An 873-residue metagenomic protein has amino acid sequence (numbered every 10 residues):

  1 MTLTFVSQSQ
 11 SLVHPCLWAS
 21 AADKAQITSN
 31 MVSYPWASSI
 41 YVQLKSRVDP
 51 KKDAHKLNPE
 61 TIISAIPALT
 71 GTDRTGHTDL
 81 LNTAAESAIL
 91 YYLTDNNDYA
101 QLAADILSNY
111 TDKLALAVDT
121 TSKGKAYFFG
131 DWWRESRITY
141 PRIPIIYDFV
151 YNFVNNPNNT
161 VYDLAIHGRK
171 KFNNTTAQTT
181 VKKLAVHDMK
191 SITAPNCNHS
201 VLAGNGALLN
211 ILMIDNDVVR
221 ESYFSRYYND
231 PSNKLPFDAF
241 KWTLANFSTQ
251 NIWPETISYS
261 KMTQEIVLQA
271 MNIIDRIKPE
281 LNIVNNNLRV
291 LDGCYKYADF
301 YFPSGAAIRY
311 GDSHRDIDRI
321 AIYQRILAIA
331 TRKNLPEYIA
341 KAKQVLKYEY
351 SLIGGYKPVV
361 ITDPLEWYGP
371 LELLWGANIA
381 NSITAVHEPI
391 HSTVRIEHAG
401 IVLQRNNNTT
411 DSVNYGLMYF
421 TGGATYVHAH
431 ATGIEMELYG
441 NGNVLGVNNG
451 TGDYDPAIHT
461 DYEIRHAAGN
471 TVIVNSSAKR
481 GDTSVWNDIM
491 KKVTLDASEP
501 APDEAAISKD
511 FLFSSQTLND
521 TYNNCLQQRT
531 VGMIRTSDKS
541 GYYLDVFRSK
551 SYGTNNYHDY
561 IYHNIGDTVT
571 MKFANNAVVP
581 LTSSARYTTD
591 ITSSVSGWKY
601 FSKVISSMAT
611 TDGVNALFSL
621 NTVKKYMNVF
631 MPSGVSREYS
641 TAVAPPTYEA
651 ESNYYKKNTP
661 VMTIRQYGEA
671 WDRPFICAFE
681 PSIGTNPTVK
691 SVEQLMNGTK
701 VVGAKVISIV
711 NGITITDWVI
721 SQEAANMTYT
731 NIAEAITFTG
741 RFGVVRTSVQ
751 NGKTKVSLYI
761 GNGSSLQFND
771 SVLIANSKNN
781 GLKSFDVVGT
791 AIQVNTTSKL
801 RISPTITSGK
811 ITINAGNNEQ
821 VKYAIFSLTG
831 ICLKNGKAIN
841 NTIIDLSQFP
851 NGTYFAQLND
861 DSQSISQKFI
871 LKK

Functional and structural regions predicted by a protein language model:
M1-S11: Bacterial Sec-dependent N-terminal signal peptides
F5, V788-K873: C-terminal outer-membrane/trafficking sorting elements
Q10-A68: Low-complexity, Ser/Thr/Pro/Gly-enriched N-terminal "stalk/linker" regions
M31, S38-Y41, K45, G71-Y295 (+2 more regions): Aromatic-lined, polymer-binding surfaces characteristic of secreted/periplasmic polysaccharide-degrading enzymes
N282-P364: C-terminal, helix-dominated tail/subdomain
S351-V579, E669-W671, C677, P681-G684 (+1 more regions): Catalytic and substrate-binding regions of extracellular carbohydrate-active enzymes, especially polysaccharide lyases
I561-M631: Polysaccharide-binding surfaces and accessory modules of carbohydrate-active proteins
I664-T790: Non-catalytic terminal regions with compositionally biased, polar/charged low complexity
